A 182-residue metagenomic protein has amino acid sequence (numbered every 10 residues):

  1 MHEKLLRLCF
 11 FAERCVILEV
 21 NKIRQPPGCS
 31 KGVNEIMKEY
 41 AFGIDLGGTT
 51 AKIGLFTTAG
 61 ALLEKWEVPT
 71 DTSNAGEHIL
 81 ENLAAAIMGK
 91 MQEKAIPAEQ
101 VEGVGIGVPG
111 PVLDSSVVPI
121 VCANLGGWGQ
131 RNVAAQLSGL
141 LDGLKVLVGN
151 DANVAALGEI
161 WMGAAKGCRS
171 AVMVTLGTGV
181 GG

Functional and structural regions predicted by a protein language model:
V16-V20, Q25, V33: Short, positively charged and aromatic/hydrophobic N-terminal segments
Y40-E81, A85, V118-I120: Short glycine-rich, Thr/Ser-proximal phosphate-binding strand/loop in the N-terminal lobe of ATP-dependent enzymes
A41-D45, V101-G105, A171-T175: Short glycine-aspartate micro-motif
G76-A85, E99-V104, G110-S170: Glycine-rich phosphate-binding loop and adjoining helix at the ATP-binding site of ATP-dependent phosphoryl-transfer
K166-G182: Glycine-rich phosphate-binding loop of actin/hexokinase-like ATP-binding domains
